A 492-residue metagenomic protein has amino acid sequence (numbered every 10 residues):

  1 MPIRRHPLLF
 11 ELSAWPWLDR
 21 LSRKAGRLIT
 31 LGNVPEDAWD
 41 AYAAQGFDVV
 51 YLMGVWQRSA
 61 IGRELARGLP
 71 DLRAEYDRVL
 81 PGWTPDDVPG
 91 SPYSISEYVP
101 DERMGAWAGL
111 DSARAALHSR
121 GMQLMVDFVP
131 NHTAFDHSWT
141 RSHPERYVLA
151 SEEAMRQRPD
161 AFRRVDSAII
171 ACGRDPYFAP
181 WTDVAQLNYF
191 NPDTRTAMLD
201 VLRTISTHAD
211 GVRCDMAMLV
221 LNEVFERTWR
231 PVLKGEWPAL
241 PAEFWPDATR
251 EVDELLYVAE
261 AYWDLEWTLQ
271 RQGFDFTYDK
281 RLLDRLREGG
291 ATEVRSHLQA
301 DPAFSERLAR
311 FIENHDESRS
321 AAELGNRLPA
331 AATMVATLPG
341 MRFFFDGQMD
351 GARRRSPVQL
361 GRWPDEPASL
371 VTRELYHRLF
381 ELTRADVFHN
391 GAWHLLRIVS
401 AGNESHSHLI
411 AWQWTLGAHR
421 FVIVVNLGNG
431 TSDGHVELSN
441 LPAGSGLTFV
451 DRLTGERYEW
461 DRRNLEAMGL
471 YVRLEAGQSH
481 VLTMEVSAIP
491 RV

Functional and structural regions predicted by a protein language model:
M1-V492: Active-site and adjacent substrate-binding regions of carbohydrate-active enzymes
